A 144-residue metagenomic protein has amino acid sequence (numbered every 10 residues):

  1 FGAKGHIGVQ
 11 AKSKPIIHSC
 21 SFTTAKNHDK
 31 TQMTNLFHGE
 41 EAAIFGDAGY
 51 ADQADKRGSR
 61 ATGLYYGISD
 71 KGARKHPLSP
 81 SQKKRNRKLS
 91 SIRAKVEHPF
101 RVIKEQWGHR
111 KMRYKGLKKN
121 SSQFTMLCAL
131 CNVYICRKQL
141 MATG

Functional and structural regions predicted by a protein language model:
F1-A61, S69, L130: Polybasic low-complexity intrinsically disordered regions
A25, K104, Y134: Hydrophobic/aromatic-lined pockets within catalytic cores
K30, Q123-M126: Short alpha-helical patches at coil-to-helix transitions and adjacent helical residues in well-structured domains
A42-A43, A48-S122: Helix-centered, glycine/charged polyanion-binding patches within enzymatic domains that contact phosphate-containing
Q106, Q139-G144: A short, flexible helix-boundary coil/loop motif
M126-I135: Short, hydrophobic/amphipathic alpha-helical patches that form generic packing surfaces within helical domains
